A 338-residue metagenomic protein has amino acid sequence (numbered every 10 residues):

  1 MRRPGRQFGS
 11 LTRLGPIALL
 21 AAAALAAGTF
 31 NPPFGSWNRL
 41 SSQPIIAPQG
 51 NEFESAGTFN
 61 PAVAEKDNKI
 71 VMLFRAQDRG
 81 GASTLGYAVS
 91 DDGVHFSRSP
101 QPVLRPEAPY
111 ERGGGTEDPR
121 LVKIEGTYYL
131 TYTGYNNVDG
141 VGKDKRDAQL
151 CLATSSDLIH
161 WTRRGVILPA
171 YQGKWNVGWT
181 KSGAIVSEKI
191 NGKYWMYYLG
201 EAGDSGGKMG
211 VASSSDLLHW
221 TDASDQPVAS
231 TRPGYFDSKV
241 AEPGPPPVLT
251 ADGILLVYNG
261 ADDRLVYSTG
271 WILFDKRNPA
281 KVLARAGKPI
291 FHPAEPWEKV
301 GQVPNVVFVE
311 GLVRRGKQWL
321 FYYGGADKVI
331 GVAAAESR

Functional and structural regions predicted by a protein language model:
M1-S10: N-terminal secretory signal peptides that target proteins for export/translocation
R13-P32: Bacterial Sec-dependent signal peptides at the C-terminal "C-region" and cleavage site
A27-G114, V122-K239, V248-N305, G316-R338: Beta-rich carbohydrate-recognition and catalytic domains
